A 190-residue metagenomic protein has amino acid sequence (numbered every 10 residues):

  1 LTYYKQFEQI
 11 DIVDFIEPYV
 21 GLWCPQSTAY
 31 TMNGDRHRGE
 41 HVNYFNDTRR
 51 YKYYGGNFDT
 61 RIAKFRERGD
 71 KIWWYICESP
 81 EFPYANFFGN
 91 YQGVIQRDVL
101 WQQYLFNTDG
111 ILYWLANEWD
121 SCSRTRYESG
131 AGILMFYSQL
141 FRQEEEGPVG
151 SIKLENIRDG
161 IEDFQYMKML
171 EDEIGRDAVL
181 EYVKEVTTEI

Functional and structural regions predicted by a protein language model:
L1-S123: Catalytic-core regions of glycoside hydrolase
L1-V13, T108-D109, S121-I190: Catalytic domains of carbohydrate-active enzymes that cleave complex glycans
